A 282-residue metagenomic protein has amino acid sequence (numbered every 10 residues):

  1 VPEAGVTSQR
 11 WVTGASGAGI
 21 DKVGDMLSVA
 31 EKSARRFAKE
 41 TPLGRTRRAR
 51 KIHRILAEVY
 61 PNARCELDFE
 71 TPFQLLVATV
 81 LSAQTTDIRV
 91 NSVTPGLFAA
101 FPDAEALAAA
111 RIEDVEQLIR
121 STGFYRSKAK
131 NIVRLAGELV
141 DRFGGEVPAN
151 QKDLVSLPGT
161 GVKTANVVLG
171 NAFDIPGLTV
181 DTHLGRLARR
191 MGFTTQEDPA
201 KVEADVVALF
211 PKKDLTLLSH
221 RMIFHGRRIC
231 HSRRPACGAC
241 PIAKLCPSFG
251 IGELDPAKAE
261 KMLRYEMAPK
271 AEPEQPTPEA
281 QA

Functional and structural regions predicted by a protein language model:
P2-A4, A15-G17: N-terminal amphipathic/hydrophobic targeting modules at extreme N-termini, encompassing cleavable Sec/SRP-type signal
A18-G19, D68, A109, P273: Amphipathic alpha-helical interaction segments
M26, E260-A282: Acidic, low-complexity intrinsically disordered tails
K32-R35, K270: Polybasic, lysine/arginine-rich low-complexity segments
F37-A268: Catalytic cores of DNA base-excision repair glycosylases
